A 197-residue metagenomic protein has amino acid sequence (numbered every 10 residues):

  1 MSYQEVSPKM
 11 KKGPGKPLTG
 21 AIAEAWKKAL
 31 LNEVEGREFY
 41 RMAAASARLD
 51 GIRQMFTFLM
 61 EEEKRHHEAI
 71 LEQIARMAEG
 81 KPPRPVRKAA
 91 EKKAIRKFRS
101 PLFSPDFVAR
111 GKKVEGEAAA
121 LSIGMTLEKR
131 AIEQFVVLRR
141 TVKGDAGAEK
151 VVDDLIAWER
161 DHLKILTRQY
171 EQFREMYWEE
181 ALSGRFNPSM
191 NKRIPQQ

Functional and structural regions predicted by a protein language model:
S2-Q197: Non-heme di-metal
